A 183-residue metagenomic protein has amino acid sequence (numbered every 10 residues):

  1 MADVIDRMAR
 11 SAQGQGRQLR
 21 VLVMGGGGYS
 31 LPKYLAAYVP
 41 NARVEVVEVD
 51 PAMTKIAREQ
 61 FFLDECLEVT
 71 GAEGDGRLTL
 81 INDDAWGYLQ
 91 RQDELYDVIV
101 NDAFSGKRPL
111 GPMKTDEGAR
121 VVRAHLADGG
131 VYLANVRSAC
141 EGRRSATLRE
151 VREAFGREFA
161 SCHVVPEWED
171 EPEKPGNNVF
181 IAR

Functional and structural regions predicted by a protein language model:
M1-L133, A139-R152, G156-E158, D170-P175 (+1 more regions): The AdoMet/dcAdoMet-binding core of the Class I SAM-like
A160-V165: Short secondary-structure junctions
R183: Flexible, glycine-/basic-rich loop-and-beta segments that form/coincide with the SAM-dependent methyltransferase
